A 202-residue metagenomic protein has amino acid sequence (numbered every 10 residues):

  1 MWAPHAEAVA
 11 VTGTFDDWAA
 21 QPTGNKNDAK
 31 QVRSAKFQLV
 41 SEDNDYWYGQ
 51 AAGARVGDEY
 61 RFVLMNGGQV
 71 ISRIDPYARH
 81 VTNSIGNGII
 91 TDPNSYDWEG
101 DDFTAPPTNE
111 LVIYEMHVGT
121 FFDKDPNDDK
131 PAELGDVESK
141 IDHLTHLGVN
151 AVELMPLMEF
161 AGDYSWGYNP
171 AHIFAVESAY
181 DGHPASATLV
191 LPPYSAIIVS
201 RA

Functional and structural regions predicted by a protein language model:
M1, F62, M116, L144 (+3 more regions): Conserved, mostly hydrophobic/aromatic
M1, G13, A51, L64 (+1 more regions): Glycine-rich, histidine-containing beta strand-loop boundary motifs that form or position
W2-V9, F15: Short proline/glycine-enriched turn/loop motifs at strand-loop junctions of beta-rich domains
A3-H5, D43, P193: Short loop/turn positions at the edges of beta-strands in beta-sheet-rich folds
P22-E115, T120-D129, D136, H143: The feature marks proteins involved in alpha-glucan
D43-V56, T120-S186: Aromatic- and glycine-enriched glycan-recognition loops and surfaces that form the carbohydrate-binding subsites
V56-E59, Y180-A202: C-terminal beta-strand-rich structural cap/linker in extracellular carbohydrate-active enzymes
